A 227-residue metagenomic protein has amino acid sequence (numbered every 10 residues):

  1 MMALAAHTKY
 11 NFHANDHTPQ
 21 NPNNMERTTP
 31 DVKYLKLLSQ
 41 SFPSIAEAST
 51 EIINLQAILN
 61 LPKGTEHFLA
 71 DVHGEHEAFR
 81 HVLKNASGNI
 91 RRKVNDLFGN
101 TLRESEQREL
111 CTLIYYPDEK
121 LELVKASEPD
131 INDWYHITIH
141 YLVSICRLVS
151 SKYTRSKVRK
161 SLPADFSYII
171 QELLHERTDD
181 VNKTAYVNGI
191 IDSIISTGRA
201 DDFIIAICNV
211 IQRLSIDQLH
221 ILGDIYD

Functional and structural regions predicted by a protein language model:
A3-D227: Feature recognizes metal-dependent phosphohydrolase scaffolds
